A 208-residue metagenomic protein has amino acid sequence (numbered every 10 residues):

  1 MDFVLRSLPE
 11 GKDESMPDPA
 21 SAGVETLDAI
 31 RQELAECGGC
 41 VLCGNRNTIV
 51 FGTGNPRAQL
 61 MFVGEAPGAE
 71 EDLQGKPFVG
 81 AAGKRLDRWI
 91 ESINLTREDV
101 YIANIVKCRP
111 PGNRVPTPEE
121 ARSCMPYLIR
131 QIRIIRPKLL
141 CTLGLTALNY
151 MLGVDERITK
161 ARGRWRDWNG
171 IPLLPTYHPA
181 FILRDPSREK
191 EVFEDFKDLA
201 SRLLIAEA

Functional and structural regions predicted by a protein language model:
M1-A208: A polyanion-binding, active-site-adjacent surface
